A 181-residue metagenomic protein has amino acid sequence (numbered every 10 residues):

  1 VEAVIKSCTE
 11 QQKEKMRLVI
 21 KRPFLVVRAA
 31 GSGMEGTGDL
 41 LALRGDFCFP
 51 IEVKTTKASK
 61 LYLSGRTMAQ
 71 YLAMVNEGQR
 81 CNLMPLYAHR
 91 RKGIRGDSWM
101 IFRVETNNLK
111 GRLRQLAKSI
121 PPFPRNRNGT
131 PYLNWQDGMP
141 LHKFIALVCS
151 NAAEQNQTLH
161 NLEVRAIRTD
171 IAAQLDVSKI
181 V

Functional and structural regions predicted by a protein language model:
V1-G31: Acidic-basic catalytic patches of nuclease active cores, encompassing PD-(D/E)XK and other metal-cofactor nuclease
G33-P50: Active-site beta-strand-loop-beta-strand hairpin of nuclease catalytic cores that positions key catalytic residues
E35, F49, S59, I94-G96: Flexible, glycine-rich phosphate/dinucleotide-binding loops and adjacent beta-alpha linkers at cofactor/substrate
G38, Y62, D97-I101: A short acidic (Asp/Glu
V53-T55, H89: Residue-level recognition of conserved beta-strand positions in structured domain cores
T56-R80: Mg2+/Mn2+-dependent nuclease catalytic core
V75-L109: Nucleic-acid nuclease catalytic cores
S98-V181: Intrinsically disordered, low-complexity terminal regions enriched in charged/polar residues
